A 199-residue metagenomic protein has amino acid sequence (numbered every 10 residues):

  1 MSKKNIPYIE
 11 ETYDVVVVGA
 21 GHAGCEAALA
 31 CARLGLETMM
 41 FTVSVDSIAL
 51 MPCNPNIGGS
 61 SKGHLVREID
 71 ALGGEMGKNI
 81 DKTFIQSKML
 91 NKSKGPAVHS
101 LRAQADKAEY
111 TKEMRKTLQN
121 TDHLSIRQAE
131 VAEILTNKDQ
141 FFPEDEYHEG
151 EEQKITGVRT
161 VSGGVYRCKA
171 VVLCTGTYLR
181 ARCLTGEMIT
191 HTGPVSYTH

Functional and structural regions predicted by a protein language model:
K4-P7, E11-T12, L29-N137, Q153 (+2 more regions): Conserved N-terminal/central alpha/beta ligand/cofactor-binding core
E11-G21: Beta1/beta-strand and adjacent pyrophosphate-binding region of the FAD-binding site in flavoprotein oxidoreductases
V18, L173-C174: Redox-cofactor binding/interface segments in oxidoreductases and associated redox assembly factors
G24: N-terminal Rossmann-fold NAD(P) dinucleotide-binding loop
D139-E151: Intrinsically disordered, low-complexity domain-flanking/linker segments in eukaryotic proteins, enriched
T198-H199: Conserved small/polar residues in nucleotide/adenosyl-binding loops
